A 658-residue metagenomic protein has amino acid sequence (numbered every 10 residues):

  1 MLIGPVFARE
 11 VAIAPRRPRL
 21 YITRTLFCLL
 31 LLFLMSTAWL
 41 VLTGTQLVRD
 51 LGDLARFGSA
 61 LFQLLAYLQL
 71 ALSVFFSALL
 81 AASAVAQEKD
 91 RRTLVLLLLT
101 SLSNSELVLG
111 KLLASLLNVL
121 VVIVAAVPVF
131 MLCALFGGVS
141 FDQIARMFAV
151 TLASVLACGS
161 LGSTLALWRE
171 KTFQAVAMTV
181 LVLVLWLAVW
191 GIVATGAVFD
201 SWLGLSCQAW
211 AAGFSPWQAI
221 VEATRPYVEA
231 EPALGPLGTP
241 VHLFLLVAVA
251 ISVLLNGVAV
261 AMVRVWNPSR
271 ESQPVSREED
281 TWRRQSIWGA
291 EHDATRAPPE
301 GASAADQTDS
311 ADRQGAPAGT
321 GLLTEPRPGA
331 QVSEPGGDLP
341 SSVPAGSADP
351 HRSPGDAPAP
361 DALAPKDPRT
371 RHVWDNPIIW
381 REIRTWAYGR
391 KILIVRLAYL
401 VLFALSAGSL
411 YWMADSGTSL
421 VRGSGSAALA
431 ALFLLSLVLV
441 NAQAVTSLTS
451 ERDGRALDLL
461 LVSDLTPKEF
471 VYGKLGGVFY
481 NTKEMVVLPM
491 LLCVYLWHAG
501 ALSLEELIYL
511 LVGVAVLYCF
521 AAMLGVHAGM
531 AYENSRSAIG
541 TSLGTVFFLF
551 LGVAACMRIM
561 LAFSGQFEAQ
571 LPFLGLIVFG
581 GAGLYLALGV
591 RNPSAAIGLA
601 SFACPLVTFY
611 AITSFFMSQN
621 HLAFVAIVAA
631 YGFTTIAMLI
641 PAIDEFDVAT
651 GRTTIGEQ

Functional and structural regions predicted by a protein language model:
M1-S77, S83, N118, V122 (+3 more regions): Transmembrane alpha-helical segments and their membrane-interface loop/helix boundaries that make up the transmembrane
F7, A84-L116, I379-I383, A387 (+1 more regions): Helix-loop-helix units of permease transmembrane domains in multi-pass membrane transporters, especially ABC
